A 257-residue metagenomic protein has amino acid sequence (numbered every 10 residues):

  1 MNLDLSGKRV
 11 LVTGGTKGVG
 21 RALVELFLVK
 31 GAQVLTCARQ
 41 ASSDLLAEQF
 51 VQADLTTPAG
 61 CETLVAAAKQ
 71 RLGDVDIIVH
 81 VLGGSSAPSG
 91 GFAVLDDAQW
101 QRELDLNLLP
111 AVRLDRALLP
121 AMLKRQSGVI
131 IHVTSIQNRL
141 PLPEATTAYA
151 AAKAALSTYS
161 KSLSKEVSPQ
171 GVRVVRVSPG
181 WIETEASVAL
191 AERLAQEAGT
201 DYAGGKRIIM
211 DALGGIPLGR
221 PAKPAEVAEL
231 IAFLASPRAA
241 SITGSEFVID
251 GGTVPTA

Functional and structural regions predicted by a protein language model:
R9, T16-K17: Conserved glycine-rich cofactor-binding loop
P88-F92, D96-L104, A212: Substrate-binding pocket helix/loop in short-chain dehydrogenase/reductase
D115-R116, K161: A short, exposed helix-loop element centered on a Lys and neighboring polar residues
P120, K165-E166, A240: Alpha-helical segment proximal to the catalytic Tyr-Lys
I131-A155, S160-P169, W181-I182: Catalytic loop of short-chain dehydrogenase/reductase
L140, R220, I231-A232, R238 (+1 more regions): Short C-terminal tail/terminal secondary-structure segment of NAD(P)H-dependent dehydrogenase/reductase domains
S168, R173, I242-G244: Short, small/polar-rich loop/turn modules that mediate ligand/substrate recognition or access, typified
